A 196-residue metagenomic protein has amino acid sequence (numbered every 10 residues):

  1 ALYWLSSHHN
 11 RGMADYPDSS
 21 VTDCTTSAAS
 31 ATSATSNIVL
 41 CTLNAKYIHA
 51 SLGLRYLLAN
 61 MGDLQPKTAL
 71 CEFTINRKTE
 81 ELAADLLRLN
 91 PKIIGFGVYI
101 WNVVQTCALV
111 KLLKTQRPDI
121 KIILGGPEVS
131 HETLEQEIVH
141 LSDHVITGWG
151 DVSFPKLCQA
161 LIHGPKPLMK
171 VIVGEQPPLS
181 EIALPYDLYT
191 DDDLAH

Functional and structural regions predicted by a protein language model:
S7-H9, G53: Intrinsically disordered, low-complexity sequence elements enriched in Ser/Thr/Gly/Pro
H9, S20-S30: Short linear segments in intrinsically disordered or otherwise low-structure-confidence regions
Y16-D23, A34-H196: Acidic, low-complexity intrinsically disordered segments
